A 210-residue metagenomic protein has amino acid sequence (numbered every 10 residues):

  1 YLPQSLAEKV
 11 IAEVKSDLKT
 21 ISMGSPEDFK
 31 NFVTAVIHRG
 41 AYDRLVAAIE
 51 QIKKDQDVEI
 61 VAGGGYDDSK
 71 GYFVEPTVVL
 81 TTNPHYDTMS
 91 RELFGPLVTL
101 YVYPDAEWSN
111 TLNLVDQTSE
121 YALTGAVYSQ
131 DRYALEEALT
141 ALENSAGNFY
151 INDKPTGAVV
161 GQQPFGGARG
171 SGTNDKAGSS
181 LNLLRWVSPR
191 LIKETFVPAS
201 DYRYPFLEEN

Functional and structural regions predicted by a protein language model:
L6-A7, R44, E107, A134: Short phosphate-engaging motifs
L6-I11, P84-T88: Short helix-loop capping/hinge motifs at secondary-structure junctions, enriched in acidic/polar residues
S16, S22, Y66, F73-N210: Conserved C-terminal structural/oligomerization subdomain of aldehyde/semialdehyde dehydrogenase
S22-D28: Active-site region of PLP-dependent enzymes
D28-T34, D57-D68, T81-H85: Conserved small-domain helix->loop->beta segment predominantly found in fold-type I
V36-V46: Short beta-strand to alpha-helix junction loop
A48-D55: Helical element adjacent to the flavin cofactor pocket in flavoenzyme catalytic cores
